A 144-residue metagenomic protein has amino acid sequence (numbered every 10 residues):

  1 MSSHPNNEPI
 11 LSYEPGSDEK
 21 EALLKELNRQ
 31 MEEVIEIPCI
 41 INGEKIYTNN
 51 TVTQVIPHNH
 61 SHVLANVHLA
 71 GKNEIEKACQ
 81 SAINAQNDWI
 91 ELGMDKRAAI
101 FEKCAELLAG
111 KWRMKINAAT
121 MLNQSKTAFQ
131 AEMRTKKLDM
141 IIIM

Functional and structural regions predicted by a protein language model:
M1-L64: Hydrophobic face of amphipathic alpha-helices that form TPR/SEL1-like repeat modules and related alpha-solenoid
N49, Q54-V55, S61-M144: Glycine-rich loop-to-alpha-helix module at the N-terminal edge of alpha/beta enzyme cores
